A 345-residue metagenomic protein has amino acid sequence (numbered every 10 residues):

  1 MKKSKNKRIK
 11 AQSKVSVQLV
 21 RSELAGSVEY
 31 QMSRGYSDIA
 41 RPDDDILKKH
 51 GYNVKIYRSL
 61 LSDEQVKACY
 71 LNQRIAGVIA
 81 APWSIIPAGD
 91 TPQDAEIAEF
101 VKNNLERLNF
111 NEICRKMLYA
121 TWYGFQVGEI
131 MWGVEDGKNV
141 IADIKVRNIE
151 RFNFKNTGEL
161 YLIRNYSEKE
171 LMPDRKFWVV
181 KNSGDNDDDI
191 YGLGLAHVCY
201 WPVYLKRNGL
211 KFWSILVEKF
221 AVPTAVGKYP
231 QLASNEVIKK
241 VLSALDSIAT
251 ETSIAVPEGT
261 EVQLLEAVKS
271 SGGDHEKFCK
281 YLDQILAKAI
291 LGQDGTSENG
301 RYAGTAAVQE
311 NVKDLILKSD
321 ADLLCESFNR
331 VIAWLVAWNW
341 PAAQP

Functional and structural regions predicted by a protein language model:
K2-L61, Q65, R74-G77, P87-S253 (+1 more regions): Structured, contiguous alpha/beta core segments that scaffold functional sites
K116, F125, E129-W132, W213-V217 (+2 more regions): Long, hydrophobic, amphipathic alpha-helical segments used as structural scaffolds
Y229-L232, A255-E326, A333-P345: Surface-exposed loop-to-helix/strand elements on domain peripheries
